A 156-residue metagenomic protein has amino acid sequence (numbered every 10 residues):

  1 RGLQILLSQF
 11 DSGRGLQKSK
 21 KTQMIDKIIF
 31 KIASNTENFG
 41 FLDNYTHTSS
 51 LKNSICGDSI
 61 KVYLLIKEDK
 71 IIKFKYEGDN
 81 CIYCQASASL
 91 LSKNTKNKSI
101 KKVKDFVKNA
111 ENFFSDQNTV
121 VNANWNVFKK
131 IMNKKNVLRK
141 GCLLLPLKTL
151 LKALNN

Functional and structural regions predicted by a protein language model:
K18-Q23: N-terminal, intrinsically disordered charge-dense segments
M24-G40, K108-N156: C-terminal binding/interaction regions
K31, N35, F39-F74, G78: Structured beta-strand/loop patches that form or line metal/cofactor-binding pockets in enzymes
C56, C81, R139-C142: Functionally engaged cysteine thiol sites
L65, K75-N136: Active-site- and interface-proximal helix/loop "cap" or "latch" segments in soluble metabolic and energy-transducing
